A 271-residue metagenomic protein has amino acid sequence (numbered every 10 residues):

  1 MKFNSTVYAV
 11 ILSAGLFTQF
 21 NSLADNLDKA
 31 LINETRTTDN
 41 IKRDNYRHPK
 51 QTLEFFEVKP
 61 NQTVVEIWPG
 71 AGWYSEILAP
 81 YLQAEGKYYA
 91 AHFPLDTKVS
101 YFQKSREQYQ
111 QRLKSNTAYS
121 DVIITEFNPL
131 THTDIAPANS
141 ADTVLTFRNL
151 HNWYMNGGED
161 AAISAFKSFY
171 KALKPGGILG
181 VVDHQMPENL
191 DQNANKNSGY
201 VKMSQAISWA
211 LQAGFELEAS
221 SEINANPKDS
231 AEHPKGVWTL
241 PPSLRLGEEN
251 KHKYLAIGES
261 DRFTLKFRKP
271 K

Functional and structural regions predicted by a protein language model:
L27-K59: Class I SAM-dependent methyltransferase Rossmann-like catalytic core, especially the SAM/SAH-binding loop
P60-G70: Conserved class I S-adenosyl-L-methionine
N61, A84-E85, L173-L179: Short glycine-dipeptide loop
Q62, T133-L145: A short acidic, Gly/Pro-enriched loop at the edge of an enzyme's catalytic core that lines a small-molecule cofactor
A79, D160-P175: A short glycine-rich, Lys/Arg-flanked "PGG" loop and its adjoining helix->strand segment in the class I
A91, G176-H184: Conserved beta-strand signature within the Rossmann-like core of class I S-adenosyl-L-methionine
Q103-T133: S-adenosyl-L-methionine
A213, N250-K271: C-terminal lobe and adjacent flexible extensions of AdoMet/dcAdoMet transferase-like proteins
